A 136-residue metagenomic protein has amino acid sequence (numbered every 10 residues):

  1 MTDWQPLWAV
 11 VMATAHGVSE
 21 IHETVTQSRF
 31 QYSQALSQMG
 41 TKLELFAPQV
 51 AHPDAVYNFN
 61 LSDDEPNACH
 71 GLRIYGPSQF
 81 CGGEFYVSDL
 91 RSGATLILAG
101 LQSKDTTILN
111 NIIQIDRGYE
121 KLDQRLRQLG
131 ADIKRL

Functional and structural regions predicted by a protein language model:
M1-L136: Short, structured segments at the rim of ligand-binding sites
